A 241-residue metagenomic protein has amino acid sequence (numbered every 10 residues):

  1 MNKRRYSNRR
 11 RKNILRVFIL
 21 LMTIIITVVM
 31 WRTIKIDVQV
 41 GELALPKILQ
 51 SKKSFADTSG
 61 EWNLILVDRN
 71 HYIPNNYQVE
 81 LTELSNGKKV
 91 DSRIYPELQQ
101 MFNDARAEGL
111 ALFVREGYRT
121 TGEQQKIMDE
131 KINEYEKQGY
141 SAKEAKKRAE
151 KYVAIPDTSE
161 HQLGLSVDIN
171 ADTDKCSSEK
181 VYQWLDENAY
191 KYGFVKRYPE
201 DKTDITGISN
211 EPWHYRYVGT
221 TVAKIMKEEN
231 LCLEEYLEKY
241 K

Functional and structural regions predicted by a protein language model:
N2-K241: Extracytoplasmic cell-surface/polysaccharide-interacting catalytic and binding patches
